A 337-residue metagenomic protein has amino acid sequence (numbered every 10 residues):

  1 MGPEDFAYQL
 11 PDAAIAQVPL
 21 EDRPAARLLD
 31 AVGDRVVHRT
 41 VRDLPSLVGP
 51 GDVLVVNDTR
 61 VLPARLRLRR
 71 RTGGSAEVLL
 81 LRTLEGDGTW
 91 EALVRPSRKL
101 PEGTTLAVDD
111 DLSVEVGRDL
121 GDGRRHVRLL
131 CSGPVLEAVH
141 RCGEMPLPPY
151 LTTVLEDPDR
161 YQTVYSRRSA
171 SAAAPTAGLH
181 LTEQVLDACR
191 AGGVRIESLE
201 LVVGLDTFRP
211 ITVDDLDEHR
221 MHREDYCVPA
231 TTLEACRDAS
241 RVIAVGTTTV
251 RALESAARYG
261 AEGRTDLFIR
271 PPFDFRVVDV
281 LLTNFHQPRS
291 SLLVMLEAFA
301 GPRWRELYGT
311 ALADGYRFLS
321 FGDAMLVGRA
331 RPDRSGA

Functional and structural regions predicted by a protein language model:
M1-A337: Surface-exposed, charge/polar-rich loops and edge strands
